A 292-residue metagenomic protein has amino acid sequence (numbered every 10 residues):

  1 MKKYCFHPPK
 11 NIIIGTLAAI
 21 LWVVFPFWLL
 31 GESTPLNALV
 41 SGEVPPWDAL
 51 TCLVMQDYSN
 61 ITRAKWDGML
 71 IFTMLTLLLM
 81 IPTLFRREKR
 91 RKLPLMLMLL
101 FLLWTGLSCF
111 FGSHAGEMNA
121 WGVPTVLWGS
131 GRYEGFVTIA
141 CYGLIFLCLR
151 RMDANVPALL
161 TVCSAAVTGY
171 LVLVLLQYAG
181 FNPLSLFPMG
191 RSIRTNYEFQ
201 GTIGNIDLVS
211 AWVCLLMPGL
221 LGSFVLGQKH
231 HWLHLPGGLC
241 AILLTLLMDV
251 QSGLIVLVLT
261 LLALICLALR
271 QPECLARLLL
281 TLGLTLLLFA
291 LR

Functional and structural regions predicted by a protein language model:
K2, F6, I13-W22, P26-W28 (+3 more regions): Alpha-helical transmembrane segments of multi-pass inner-membrane proteins
F27-W47, S113-M118, Y178-F187: Membrane-helix interface motif
L36-N37, M55-L75: Membrane-interface anchor segments at the N-terminal boundary of transmembrane helices in multi-pass membrane enzymes
E43-R63, N119-V126, P188-T202: Juxtamembrane membrane-water interface segments that cap and precede transmembrane helices
M55-A64, T83-R90, L149: Asp/Glu-centered strand-loop micro-motifs enriched in Gly/Pro and often flanked by an aromatic residue
L79-R91, G106-P124: Transmembrane alpha-helix boundary signature
K92, M96: Short, flexible active-site-proximal loops enriched in glycine and acidic residues
W128-R132: Extracytoplasmic loops and strand-loop junctions of Gram-negative outer membrane beta-barrel proteins
